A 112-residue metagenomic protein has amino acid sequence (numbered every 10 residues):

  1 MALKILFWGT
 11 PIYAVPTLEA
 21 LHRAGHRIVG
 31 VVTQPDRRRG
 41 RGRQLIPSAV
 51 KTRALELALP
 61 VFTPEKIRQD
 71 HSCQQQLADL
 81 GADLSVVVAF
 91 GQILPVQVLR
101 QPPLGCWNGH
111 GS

Functional and structural regions predicted by a protein language model:
M1-S112: One-carbon transfer enzymes
